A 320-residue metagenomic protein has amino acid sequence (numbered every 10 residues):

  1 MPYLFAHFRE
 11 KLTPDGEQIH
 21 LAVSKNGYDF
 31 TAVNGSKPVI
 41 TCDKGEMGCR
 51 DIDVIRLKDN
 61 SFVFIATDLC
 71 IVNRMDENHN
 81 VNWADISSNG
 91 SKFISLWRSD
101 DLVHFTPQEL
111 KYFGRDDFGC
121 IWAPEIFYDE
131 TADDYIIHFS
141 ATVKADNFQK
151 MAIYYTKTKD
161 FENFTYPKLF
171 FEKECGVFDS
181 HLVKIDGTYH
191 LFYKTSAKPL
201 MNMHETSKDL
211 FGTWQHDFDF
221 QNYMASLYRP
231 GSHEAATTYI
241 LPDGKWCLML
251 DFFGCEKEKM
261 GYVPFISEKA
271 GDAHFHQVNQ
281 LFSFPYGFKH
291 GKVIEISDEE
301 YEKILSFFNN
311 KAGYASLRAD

Functional and structural regions predicted by a protein language model:
M1-D320: Carbohydrate-active catalytic/glycan-binding domains of CAZyme proteins, especially the secreted or lumenal ectodomains
